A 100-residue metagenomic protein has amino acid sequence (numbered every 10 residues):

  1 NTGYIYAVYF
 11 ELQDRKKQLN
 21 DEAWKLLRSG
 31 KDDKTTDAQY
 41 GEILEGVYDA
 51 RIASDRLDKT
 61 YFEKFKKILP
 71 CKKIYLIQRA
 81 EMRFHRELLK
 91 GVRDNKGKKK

Functional and structural regions predicted by a protein language model:
N1-I68: Amphipathic alpha-helical segments
F10, D14, I52-K100: Amphipathic, charged alpha-helical segments and their helix-to-coil junctions in extracytoplasmic/peripheral assemblies
